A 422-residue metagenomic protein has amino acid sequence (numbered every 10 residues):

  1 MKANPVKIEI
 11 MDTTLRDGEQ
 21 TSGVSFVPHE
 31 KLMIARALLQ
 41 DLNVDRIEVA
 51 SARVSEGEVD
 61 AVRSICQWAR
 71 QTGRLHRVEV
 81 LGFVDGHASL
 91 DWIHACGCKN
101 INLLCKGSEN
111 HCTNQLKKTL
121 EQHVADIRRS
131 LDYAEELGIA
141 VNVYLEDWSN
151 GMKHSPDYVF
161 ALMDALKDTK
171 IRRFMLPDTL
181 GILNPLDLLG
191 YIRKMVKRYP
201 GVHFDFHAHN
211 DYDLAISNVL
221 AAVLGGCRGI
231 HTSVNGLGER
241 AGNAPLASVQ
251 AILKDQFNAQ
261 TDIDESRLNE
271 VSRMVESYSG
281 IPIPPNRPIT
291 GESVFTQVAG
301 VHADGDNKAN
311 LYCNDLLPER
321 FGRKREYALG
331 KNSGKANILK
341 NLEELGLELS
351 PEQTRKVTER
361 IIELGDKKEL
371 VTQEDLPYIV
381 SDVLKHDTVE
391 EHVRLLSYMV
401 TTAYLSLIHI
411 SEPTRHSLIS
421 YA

Functional and structural regions predicted by a protein language model:
M1-G86, L329, S333: N-terminal capping/small domains of soluble enzymes
K7-I8, D12-T14, N258-L407, S411: A mid-to-C-terminal "edge-of-domain" accessory segment
I10-T13, D45-V49, H76-G82, I101-L103 (+4 more regions): Hydrophobic faces of well-ordered beta-strands that scaffold small-molecule active sites in alpha/beta enzyme cores
R16, A50-V54, L81-G86, K106-S108 (+4 more regions): Active-site beta-loop-alpha junctions enriched in small/polar residues
V24, S51-A52, F83, L120 (+8 more regions): Hydrophobic alpha-helical scaffolding
F26-V44, H87-N114, L120-V141, E146-Y199 (+2 more regions): Alpha/beta enzyme core
L183, I192-Q297, V301-A303: Catalytic alpha/beta core domains of metabolic enzymes, predominantly
I408-A422: Single conserved hydrophobic/aromatic residue that forms the stacking wall/gate of nucleotide- or nucleobase-binding
